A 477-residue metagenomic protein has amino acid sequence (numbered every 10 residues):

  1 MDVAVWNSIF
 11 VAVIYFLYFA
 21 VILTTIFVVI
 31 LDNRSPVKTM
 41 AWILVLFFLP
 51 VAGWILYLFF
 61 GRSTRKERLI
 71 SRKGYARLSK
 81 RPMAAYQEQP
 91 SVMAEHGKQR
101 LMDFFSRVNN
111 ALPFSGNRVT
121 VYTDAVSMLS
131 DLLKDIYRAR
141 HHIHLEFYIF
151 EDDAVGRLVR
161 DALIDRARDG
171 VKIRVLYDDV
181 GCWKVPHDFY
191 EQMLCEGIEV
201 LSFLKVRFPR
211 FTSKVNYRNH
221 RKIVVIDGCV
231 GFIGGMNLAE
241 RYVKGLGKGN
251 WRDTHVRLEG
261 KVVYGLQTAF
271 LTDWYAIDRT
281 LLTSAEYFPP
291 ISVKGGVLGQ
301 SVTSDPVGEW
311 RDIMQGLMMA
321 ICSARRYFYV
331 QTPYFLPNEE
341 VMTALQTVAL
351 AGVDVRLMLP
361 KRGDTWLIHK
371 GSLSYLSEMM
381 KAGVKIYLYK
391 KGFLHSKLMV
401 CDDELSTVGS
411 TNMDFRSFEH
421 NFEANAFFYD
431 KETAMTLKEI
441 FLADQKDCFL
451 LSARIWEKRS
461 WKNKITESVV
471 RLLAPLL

Functional and structural regions predicted by a protein language model:
M1-Q315, M319, S323, T347 (+7 more regions): N-terminal localization/anchoring segments of enzymes in phospholipid and broader phosphate metabolism
Y327: Phosphate-/nucleic-acid-contacting segments
Y334-R356, P360, T365-L367: Helical hairpin unit composed of two closely spaced alpha helices linked by a short loop
S372-Y375: Short, glycine/polar-rich helix-capping loops at beta-to-alpha or helix-loop-helix junctions that flank or form
I386-K390: Active-site donor-binding acidic/aromatic loop of nucleotide-activated sugar and phosphosugar transferases involved
K397: Catalytic-core elements of nucleic-acid end-processing and repair enzymes
